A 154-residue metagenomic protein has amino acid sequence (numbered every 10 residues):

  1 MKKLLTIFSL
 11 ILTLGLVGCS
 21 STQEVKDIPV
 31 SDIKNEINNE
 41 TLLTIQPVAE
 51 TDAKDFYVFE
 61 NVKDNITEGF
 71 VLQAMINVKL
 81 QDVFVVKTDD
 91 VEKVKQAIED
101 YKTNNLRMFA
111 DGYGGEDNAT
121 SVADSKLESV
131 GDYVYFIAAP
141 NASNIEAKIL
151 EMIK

Functional and structural regions predicted by a protein language model:
M1-L5: Positively charged n-region of N-terminal signal peptides that target proteins for export
G15-G18: C-terminal motif of bacterial Sec signal peptides marking the signal peptidase cleavage site
S20-Q23: Bacterial signal peptide processing site
K26-Q46: Post-signal peptide N-terminal segment of mature Sec-exported envelope proteins
V48-L80, K93-V94: Short, compositionally biased low-complexity segments enriched in polar/charged residues
Q81-D89, Y133-A138: Second-shell loop/turn segments in exported
V91-G131: Short Gly/Thr-rich strand-loop-strand
D117-K154: A short, solvent-exposed beta-edge/loop patch
